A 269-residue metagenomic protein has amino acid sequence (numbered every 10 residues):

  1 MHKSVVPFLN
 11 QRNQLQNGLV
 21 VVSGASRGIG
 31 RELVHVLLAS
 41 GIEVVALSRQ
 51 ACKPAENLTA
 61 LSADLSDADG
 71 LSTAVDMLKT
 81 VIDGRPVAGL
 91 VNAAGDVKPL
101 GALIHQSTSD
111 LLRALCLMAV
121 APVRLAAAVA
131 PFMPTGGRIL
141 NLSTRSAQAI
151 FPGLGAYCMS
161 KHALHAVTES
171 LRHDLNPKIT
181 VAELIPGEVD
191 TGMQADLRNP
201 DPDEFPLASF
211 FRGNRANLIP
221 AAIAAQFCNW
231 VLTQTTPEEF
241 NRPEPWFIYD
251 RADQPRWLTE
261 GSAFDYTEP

Functional and structural regions predicted by a protein language model:
S23, P86-G95, M118, N141: Rossmann-fold scaffold of SDR-type NAD(P)-dependent oxidoreductases
S26, R31-V34: N-terminal Rossmann NAD(P)H-binding glycine-rich loop of SDR-like oxidoreductase domains
E56-D69: Rossmann-fold cofactor-recognition segment
S72, P86-G89, G95-L112, G153-A156: Conserved mid-core segment of classical short-chain dehydrogenase/reductases
K79-G84, L117-G137, H173: Amphipathic alpha-helical dimer-interface segment in Rossmann-like NAD(P)H-dependent oxidoreductases
I104-V123, G136, L164: Catalytic Tyr-X3-Lys loop
R138-A163, T168-N176, I185-V189, A195: Catalytic loop of short-chain dehydrogenase/reductase
E183-L184, P202-G261: C-terminal helical subdomain
